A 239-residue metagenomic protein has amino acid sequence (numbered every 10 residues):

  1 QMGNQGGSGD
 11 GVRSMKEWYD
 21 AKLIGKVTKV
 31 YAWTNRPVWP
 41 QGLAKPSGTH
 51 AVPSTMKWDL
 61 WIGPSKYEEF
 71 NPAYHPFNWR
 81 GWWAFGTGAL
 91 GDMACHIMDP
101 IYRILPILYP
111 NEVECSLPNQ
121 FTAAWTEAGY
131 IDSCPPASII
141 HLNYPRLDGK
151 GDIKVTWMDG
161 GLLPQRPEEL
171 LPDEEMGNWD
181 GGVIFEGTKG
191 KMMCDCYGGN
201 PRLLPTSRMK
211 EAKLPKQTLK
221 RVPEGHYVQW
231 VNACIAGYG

Functional and structural regions predicted by a protein language model:
Q1-G6, Y19, V27-K29, T34 (+5 more regions): Functionally constrained cores in energy, signaling, and assembly domains
Q1-L60: A contiguous active-site-proximal alpha/beta segment in oxidoreductase catalytic domains
T49-H50, S54-Y238: Glycine-rich, aromatic-lined ligand/substrate-binding cores of catalytic and carbohydrate-binding domains
